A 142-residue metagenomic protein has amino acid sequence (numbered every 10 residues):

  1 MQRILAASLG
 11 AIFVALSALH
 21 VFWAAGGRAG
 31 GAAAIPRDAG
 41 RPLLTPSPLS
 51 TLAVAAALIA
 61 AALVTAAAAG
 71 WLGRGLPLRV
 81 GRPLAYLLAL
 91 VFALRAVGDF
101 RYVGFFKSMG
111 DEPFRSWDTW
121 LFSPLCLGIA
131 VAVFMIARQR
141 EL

Functional and structural regions predicted by a protein language model:
A6-F22: N-terminal signal-anchor transmembrane alpha helix
L19-A53, W71-G73, F106-P113: Interfacial loop at the N-terminal end of multi-pass membrane proteins
P46, G81-L87, D111-I129: Individual transmembrane alpha-helices with interfacial aromatic-anchor signatures
A53-A61, S123-M135: Hydrophobic cores of alpha-helical transmembrane segments in multi-pass inner/ER membrane proteins, independent
A67-L87: Cytoplasmic juxtamembrane regions at transmembrane-helix boundaries
A67-W71, A137-L142: Membrane-interface capping segments at transmembrane-helix boundaries
L87-F100: Hydrophobic alpha-helical membrane segments
V97-M109: Transmembrane alpha-helical segments of integral membrane proteins
